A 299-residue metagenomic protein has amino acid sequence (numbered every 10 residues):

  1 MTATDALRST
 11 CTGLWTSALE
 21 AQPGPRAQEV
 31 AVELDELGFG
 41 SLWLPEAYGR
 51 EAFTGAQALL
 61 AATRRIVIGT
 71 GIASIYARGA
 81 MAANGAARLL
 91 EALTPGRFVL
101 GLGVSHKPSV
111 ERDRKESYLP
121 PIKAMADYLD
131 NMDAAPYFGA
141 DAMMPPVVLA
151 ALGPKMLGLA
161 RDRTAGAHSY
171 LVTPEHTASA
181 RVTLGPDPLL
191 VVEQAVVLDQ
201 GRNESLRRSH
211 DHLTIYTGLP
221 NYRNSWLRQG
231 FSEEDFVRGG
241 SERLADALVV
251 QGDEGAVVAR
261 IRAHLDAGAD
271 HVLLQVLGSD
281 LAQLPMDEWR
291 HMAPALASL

Functional and structural regions predicted by a protein language model:
M1-L299: Active-site-adjacent structural elements that line small-molecule/cofactor binding pockets in enzymes
